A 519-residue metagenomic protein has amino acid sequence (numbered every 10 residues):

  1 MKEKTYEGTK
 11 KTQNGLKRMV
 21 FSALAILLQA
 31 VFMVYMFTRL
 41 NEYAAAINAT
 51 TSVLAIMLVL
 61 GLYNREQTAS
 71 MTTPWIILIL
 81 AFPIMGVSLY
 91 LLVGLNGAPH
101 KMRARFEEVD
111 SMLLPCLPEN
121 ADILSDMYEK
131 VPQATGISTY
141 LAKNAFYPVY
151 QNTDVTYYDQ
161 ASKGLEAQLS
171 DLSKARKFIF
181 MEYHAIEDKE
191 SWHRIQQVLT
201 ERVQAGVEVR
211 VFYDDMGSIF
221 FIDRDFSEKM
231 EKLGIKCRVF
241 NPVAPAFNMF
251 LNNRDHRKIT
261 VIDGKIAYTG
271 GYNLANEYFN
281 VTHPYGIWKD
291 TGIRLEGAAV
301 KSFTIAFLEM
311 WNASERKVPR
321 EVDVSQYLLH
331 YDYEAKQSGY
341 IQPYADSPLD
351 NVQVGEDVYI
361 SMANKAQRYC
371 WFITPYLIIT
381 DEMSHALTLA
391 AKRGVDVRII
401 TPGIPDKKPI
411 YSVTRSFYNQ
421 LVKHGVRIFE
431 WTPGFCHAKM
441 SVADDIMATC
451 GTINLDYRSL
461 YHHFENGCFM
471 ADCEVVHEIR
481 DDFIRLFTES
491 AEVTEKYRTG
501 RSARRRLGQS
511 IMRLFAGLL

Functional and structural regions predicted by a protein language model:
M1-D357, S361, P405, N419-K423 (+4 more regions): N-terminal localization/anchoring segments of enzymes in phospholipid and broader phosphate metabolism
H184, P375-Y376, I410: Glycine- and other small-residue-rich loops at beta-strand/loop junctions that grip anionic moieties
Y333-S338, D346, Q353-P375, D381-K392 (+1 more regions): Acidic, glycine-rich loop-and-beta core segments that form the ion-binding/anion-interacting portion of active sites
I373-T374, T401, W431, C450-G451: Thr-Gly-centered strand-to-loop micro-motif
E382-H385, L389-A391, D396-K423: Extended hydrophobic/aromatic segments used for targeting, binding, or gating
L421, I428-F429: A C-terminal junction/extension of Radical SAM enzymes
K439: Catalytic-core elements of nucleic-acid end-processing and repair enzymes
